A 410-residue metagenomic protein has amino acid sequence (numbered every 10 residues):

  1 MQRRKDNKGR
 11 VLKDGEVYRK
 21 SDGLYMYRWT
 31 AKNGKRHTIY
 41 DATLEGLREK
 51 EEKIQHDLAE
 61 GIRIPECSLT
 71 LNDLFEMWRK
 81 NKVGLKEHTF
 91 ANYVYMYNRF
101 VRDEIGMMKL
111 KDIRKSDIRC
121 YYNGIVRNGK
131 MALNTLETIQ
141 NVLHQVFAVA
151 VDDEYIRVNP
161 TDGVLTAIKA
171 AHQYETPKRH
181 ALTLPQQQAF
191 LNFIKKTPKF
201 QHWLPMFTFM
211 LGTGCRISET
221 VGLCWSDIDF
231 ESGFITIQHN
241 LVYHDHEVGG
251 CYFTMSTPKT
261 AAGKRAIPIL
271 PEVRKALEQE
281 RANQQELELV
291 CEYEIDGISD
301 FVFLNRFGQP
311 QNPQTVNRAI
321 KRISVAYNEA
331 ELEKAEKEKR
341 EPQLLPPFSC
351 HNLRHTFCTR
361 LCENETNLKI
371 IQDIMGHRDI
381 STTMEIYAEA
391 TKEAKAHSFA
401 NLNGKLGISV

Functional and structural regions predicted by a protein language model:
M1-L69, D73-K80, Y95, C120 (+5 more regions): Basic/aromatic DNA-contact patch characteristic of tyrosine site-specific recombinases
Q2, S232, Y243-K264, P271-V273 (+3 more regions): C-terminal secondary-structure termini that scaffold catalytic or DNA-interacting sites
A31, R36-L44, I64, R79-P160 (+4 more regions): N-terminal core-binding DNA-recognition domain of tyrosine site-specific recombinases/integrases
H37, T43-L44, T236, D245-H246 (+2 more regions): C-terminal catalytic core of Y-nucleophile DNA break-rejoin enzymes
G129, N192-W203, I267, N283-Y293 (+3 more regions): Short, basic (Lys/Arg/His-rich) helix/loop patches that form interaction surfaces in the mid-to-C-terminal regions
L133, E137-N141, D152, I156-V158 (+5 more regions): Basic, Lys/Arg- and aromatic-enriched nucleic-acid-binding interface segment
D227-F234, T366-I386: Short, polar N-cap/turn motifs at the start of nucleic acid-interacting alpha helices
L241-Y243, T356, M375-N401: Catalytic-site neighborhood detector that most strongly recognizes the C-terminal catalytic loop/helix of tyrosine
